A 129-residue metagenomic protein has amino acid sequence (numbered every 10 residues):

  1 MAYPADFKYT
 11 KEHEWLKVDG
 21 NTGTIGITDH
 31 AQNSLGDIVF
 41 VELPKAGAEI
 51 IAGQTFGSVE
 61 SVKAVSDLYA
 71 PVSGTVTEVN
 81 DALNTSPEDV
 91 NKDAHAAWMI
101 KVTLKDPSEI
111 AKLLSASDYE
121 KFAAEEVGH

Functional and structural regions predicted by a protein language model:
M1-T55, K92-H129: Acidic, low-complexity mobile loops and tails
H13, V59, L68, S73-V76: Conserved hydrophobic positions within beta-strands
D29, K63, V72: A short beta-strand motif that forms part of the nucleic acid-binding face of small beta-barrel RNA-binding folds
Q32-N33, S73-V76, D81-L83: Short, charged/polar surface micro-motifs in flexible loops or helix N-caps
S58-Y69, S86-E88: Short, Lys/Arg- and Gly-enriched loop/turn segments at beta-strand edges
K63, L83, D106: Residue-level detector of flexible, active-site-proximal loop/helix-junction positions within diverse enzyme catalytic
V79-D93: Short, charge-rich, low-complexity interaction segments located in flexible loops at or near secondary-structure
